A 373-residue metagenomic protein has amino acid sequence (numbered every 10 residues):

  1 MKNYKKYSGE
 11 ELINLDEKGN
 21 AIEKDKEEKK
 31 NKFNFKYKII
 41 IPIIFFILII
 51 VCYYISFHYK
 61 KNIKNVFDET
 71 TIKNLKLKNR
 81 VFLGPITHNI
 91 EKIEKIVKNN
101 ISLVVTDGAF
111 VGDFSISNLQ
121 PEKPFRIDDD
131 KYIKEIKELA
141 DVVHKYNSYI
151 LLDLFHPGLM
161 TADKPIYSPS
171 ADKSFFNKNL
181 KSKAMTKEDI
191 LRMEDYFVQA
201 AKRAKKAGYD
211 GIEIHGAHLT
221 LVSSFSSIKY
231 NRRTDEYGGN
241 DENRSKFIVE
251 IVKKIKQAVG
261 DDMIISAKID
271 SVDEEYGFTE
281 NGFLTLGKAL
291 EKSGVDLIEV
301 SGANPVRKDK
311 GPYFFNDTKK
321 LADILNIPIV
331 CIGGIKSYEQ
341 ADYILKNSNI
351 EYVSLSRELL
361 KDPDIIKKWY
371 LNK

Functional and structural regions predicted by a protein language model:
M1-K26: N-terminal targeting leaders characterized by basic, low-complexity, disordered sequences that direct proteins
S8-E11, I44, L286: Terminal low-complexity, poorly structured segments
G19, D25, Y53-K373: Flavin-dependent oxidoreductase catalytic cores
K32-F45: N-terminal Sec-pathway targeting helices
F45-C52: Sec-dependent N-terminal signal peptides of Gram-positive bacterial secreted proteins and lipoproteins
